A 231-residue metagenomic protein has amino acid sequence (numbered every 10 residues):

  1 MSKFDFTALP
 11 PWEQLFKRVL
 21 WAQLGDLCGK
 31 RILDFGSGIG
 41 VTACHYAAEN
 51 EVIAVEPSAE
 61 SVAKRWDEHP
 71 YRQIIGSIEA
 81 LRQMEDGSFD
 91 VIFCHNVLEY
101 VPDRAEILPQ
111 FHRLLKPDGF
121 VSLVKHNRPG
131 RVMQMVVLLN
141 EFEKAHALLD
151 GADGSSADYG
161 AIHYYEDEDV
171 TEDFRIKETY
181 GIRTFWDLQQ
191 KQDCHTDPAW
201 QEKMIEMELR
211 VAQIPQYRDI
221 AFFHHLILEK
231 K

Functional and structural regions predicted by a protein language model:
M1-K30, V41-H45, S61-K64, Q190: Conserved class I S-adenosyl-L-methionine
I39-A80: Class I SAM-dependent methyltransferase SAM/SAH-binding core
A80-D86: Short conserved loop adjoining the S-adenosyl-L-methionine
F93: A conserved beta-strand element that flanks and buttresses the S-adenosyl-L-methionine
A105-F120: A short glycine-rich, Lys/Arg-flanked "PGG" loop and its adjoining helix->strand segment in the class I
S122-L148: Conserved class I S-adenosyl-L-methionine
D158-R175, T179: Short alpha-helix
E178-K231: A C-terminal cap/extension of S-adenosyl-L-methionine-dependent methyltransferases that defines the acceptor-substrate
